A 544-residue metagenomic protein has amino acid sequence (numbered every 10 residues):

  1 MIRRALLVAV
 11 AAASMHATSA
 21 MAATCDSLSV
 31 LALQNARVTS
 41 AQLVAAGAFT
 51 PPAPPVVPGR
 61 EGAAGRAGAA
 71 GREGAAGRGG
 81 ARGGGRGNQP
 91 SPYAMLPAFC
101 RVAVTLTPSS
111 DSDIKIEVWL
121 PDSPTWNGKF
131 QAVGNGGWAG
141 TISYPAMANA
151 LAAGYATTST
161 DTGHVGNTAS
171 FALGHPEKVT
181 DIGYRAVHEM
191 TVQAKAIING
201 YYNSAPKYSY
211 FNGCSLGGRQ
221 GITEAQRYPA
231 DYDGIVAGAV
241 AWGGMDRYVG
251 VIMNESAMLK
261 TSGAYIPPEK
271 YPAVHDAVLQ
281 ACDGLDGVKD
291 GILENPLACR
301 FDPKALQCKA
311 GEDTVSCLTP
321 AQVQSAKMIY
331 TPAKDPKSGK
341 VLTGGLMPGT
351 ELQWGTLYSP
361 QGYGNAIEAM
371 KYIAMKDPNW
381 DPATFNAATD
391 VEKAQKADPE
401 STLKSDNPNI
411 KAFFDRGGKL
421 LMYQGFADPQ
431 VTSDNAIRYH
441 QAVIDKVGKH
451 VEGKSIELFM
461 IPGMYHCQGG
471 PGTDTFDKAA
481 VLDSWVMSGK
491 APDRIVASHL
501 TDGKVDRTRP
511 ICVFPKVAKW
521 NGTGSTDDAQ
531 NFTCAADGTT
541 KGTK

Functional and structural regions predicted by a protein language model:
I2-M21: Gram-negative bacterial Sec-dependent N-terminal signal peptides
S19-G128, V288-L293, D302-W380, A480-K490 (+1 more regions): Catalytic-loop region of hydrolases
N88-P92, N127, A132-P206, V249-G250 (+3 more regions): Cap/lid segment of the alpha/beta-hydrolase catalytic domain
G213-G217, G221, D428: Gly/Ala-rich beta-loop-alpha elbow adjacent to hydrolase catalytic centers
T223-A225, A230-K334, M460, A480: A catalytic-pocket lid/entrance helix-loop region that shapes and gates access to the active site across common
L421-Q424: Short beta-strand/loop motif that positions the catalytic acidic residue of the alpha/beta-hydrolase fold
Q430-D434: Conserved alpha/beta-hydrolase "acid-adjacent" motif
S455-G469, L500-K504: Histidine-bearing beta->alpha loop at or near hydrolase active sites
